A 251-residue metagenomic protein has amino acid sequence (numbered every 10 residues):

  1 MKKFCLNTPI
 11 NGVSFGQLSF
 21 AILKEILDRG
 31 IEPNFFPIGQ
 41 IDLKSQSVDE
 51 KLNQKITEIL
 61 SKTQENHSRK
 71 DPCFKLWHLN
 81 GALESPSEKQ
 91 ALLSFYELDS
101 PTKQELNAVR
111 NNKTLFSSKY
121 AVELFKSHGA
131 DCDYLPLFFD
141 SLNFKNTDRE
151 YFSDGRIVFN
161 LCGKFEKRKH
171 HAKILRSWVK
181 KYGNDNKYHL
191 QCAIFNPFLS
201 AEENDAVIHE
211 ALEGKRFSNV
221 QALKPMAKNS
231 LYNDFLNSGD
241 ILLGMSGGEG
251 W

Functional and structural regions predicted by a protein language model:
F4, Y151-K169, L175-W178, L190-C192: Conserved donor-binding/catalytic core segment of Leloir-type glycosyltransferases
C5, D42-F125, S230-L231: Extended catalytic core of nucleotide-activated donor transferases of GT-like folds
S14, L18, K167-S177, G250-W251: Active-site helix-initiating loop/hinge in glycosyltransferases
G39-I41, H189-A206: Glycosyltransferase donor-sugar binding loop
K103-Q104, F138-R156: Acidic anion/phosphate-binding donor-loop and adjacent secondary structure in glycosyltransferase catalytic cores
K113-K145: Donor nucleotide-sugar binding/catalytic pocket of nucleotide-sugar-dependent glycosyltransferases
E202-S230, D234: Nucleotide-activated donor-binding/catalytic signature segment of Leloir-type glycosyltransferases, i.e., the conserved
G247: Aromatic "clamp/platform" in nucleotide-sugar-dependent glycosyltransferases that forms part of the donor/acceptor
